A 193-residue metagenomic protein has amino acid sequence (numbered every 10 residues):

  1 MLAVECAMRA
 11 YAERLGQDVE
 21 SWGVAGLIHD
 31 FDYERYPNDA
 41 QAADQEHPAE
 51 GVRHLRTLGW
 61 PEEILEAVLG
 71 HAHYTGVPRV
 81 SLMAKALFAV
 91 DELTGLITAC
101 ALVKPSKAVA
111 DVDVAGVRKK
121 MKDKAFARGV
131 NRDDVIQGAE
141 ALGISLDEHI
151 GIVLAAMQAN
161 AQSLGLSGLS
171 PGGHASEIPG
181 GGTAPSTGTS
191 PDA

Functional and structural regions predicted by a protein language model:
M1, M83-A86, G143: Conserved phosphate/pyrophosphate-binding and hydrolysis machinery centered on Walker-type P-loop NTPases, extending
M1-W22: Alpha-helical phosphate/pyrophosphate-handling elements in metalloenzyme active cores
C6-Y11, S145-Q162: Active-site hotspot residues in diverse enzymes, especially metal/ion-binding acidic/histidine motifs
L15-K124, I136: Divalent metal-dependent catalytic cores for phosphoryl transfer on phosphate-bearing substrates
A125-H149, L164-S167: C-terminal binding/interaction regions
G182-A193: Long, low-complexity, intrinsically disordered segments
